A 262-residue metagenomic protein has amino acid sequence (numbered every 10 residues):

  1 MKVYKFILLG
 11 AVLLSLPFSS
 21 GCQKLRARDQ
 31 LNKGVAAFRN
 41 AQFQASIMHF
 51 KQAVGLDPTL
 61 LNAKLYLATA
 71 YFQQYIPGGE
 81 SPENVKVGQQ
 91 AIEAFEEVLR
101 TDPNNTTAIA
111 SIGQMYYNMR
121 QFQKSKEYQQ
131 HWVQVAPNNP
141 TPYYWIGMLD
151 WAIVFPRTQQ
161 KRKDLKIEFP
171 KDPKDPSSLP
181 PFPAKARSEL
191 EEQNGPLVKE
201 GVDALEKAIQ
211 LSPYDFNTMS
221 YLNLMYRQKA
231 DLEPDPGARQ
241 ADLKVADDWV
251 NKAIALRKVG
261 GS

Functional and structural regions predicted by a protein language model:
L9-P17: Bacterial N-terminal signal peptides
Q23-K24: Bacterial signal peptide processing site
A27, Q44, F72-E97, N118 (+2 more regions): Short coil/linker segments at helix-helix boundaries
R28-Q74: Post-signal peptide N-terminal segment of mature Sec-exported envelope proteins
L56, T101, V135, P170-K171 (+2 more regions): Structural marker of alpha-solenoid helical repeat scaffolds
